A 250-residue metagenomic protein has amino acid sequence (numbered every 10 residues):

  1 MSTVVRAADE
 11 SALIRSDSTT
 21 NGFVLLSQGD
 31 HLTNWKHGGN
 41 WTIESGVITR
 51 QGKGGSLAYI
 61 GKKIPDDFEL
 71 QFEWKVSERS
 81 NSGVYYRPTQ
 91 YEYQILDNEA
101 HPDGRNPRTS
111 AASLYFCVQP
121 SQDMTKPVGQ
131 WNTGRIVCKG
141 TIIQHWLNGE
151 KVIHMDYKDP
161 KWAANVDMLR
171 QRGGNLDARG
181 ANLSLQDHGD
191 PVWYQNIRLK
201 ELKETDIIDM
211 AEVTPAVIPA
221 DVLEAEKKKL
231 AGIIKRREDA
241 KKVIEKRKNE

Functional and structural regions predicted by a protein language model:
V4-E250: Carbohydrate-interacting regions of secretory-pathway proteins
